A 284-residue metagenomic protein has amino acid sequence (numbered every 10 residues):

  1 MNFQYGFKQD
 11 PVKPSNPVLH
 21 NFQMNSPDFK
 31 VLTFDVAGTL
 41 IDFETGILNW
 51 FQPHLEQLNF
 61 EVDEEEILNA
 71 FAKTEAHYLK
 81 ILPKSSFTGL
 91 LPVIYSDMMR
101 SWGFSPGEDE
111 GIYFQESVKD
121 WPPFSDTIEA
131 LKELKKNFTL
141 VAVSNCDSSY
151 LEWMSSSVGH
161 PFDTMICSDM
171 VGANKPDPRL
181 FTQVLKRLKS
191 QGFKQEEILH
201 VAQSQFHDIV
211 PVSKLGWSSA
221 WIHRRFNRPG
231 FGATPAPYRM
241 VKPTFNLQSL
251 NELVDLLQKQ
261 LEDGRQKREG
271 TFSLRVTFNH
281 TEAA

Functional and structural regions predicted by a protein language model:
F3-L32, I128, K132, V141-A284: Asp-based, Mg2+/Mn2+-dependent phosphohydrolase catalytic module
F22-S125, K136, Y150: N-terminal helical cap/lid subdomain that shapes the substrate entry/recognition surface in HAD-like hydrolases
